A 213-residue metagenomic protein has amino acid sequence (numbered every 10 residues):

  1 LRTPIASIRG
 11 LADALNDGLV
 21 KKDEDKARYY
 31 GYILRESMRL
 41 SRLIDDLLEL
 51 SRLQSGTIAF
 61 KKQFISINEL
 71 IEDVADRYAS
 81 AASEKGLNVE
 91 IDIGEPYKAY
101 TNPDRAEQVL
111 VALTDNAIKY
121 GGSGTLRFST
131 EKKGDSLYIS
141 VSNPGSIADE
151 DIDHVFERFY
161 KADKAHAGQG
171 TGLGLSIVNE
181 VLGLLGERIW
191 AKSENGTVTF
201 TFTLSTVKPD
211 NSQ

Functional and structural regions predicted by a protein language model:
G10, G124, G186-E187, A191: Conserved glycine-rich
N16-E24: Short acidic helix/loop segment immediately C-terminal to the autophosphorylated histidine in two-component histidine
R35-L40: Short alpha-helical segment of the dimerization/phosphotransfer core of two-component systems
K61-I65, S83, N88-K98: Conserved catalytic submotifs in the C-terminal HATPase_c
A117-I118: Short helix-loop "hinge" at the ATP-lid/N-box region of the Bergerat-fold HATPase_c
T125-D135: Short beta-strand/loop element within the Bergerat-fold HATPase_c
I147-F159: Short conserved segment of the HATPase_c
